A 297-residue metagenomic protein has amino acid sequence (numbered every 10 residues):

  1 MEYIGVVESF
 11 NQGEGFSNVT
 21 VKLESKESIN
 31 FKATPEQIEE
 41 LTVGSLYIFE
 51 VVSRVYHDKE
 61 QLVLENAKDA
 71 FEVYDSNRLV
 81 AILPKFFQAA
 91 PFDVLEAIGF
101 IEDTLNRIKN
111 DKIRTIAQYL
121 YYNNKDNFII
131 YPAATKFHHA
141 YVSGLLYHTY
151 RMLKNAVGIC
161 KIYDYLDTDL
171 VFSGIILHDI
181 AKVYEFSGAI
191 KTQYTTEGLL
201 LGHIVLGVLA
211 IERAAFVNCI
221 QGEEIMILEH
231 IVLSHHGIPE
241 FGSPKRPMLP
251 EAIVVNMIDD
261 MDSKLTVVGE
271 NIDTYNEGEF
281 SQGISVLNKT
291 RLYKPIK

Functional and structural regions predicted by a protein language model:
M1-G13: Structural detector for short beta-strands of small beta-barrel domains
Q12-V21: Short aromatic-glycine-enriched beta-strand elements
E24-L41: Beta-strand/loop nucleic-acid-binding surfaces
V52-F86: OB-fold/S1-family single-stranded nucleic acid-binding modules
D75-G198: Acidic/His-rich, divalent-metal-binding segments that scaffold phosphate/diphosphate chemistry
F137, I159-Y275: Divalent metal-dependent catalytic cores for phosphoryl transfer on phosphate-bearing substrates
N256, D273, I284-N288, I296-K297: N-terminal intrinsically disordered, cationic/polar leader segments that include organellar targeting peptides
